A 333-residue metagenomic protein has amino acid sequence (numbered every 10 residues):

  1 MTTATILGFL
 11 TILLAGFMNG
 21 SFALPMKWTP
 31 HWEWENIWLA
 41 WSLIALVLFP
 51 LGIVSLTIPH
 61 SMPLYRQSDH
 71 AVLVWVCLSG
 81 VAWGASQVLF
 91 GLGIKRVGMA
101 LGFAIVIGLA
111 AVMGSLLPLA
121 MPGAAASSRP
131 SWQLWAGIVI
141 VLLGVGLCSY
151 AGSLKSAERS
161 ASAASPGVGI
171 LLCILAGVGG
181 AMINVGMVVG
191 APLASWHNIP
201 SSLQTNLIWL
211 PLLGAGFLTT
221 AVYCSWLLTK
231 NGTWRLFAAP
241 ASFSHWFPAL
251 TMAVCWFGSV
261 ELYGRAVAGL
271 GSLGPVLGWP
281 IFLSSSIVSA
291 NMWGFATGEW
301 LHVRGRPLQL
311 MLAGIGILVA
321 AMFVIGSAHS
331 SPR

Functional and structural regions predicted by a protein language model:
M1-R333: Polytopic alpha-helical membrane proteins, predominantly small-molecule transporters/carriers
